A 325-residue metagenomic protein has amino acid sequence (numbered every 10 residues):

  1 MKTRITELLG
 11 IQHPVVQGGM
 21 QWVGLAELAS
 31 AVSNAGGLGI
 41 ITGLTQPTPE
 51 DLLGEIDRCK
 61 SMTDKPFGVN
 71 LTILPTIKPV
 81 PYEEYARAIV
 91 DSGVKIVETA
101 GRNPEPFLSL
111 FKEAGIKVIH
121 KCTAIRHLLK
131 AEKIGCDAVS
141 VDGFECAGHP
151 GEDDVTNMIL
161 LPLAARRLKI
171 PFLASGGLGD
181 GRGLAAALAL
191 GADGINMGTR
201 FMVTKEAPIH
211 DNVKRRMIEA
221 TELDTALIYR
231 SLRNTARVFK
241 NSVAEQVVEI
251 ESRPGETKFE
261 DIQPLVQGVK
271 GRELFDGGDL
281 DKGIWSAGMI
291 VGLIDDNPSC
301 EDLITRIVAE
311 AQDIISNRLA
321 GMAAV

Functional and structural regions predicted by a protein language model:
M1-L168: Active-site entrance/lid segments in N-terminal catalytic domains of soluble metabolic enzymes
V16, A174-S175: Short pre-catalytic strand/loop immediately N-terminal to key active-site residues, enriched for Gly-Thr
I73, F144-E145, G177-L178, R200-F201: Acidic, glycine-rich active-site loops and adjacent beta-strand->loop/helix elements that engage anionic groups
G151-L173, G179-V325: Conserved active-site-proximal phosphate/metal-binding subdomains
